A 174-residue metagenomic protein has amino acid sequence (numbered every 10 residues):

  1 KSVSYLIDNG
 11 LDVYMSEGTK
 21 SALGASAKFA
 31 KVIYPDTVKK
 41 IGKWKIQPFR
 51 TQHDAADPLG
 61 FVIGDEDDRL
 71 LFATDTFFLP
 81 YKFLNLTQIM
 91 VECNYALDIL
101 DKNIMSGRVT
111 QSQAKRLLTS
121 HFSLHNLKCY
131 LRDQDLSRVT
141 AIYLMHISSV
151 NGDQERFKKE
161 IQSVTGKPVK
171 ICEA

Functional and structural regions predicted by a protein language model:
K1-V38: Active-site HxH/HxHxD metal-binding segment of metal-dependent hydrolases
S2-L6, Y81-K82, R156-F157: A short acidic, amphipathic alpha-helical/loop segment
L11, S26-P35, K43-I46, L86-V91 (+1 more regions): Active-site regions of enzymes building and remodeling cell-envelope glycoconjugates
S16, I33, A73, V91-E92 (+1 more regions): Generic beta-sheet signal
G18-T19, T51-D54, T74-T76, C93-Y95 (+1 more regions): Active-site metal-binding loops of divalent metal-dependent hydrolases
A22-K28, I41-K45, P58-L59, I99-I104: Short, charged, surface-exposed secondary-structure boundary motifs
Y34-Q88: Core dinuclear metal-dependent hydrolase active-site scaffold
F83-E173: Cap/insert and terminal regions of metallo-dependent hydrolase folds
